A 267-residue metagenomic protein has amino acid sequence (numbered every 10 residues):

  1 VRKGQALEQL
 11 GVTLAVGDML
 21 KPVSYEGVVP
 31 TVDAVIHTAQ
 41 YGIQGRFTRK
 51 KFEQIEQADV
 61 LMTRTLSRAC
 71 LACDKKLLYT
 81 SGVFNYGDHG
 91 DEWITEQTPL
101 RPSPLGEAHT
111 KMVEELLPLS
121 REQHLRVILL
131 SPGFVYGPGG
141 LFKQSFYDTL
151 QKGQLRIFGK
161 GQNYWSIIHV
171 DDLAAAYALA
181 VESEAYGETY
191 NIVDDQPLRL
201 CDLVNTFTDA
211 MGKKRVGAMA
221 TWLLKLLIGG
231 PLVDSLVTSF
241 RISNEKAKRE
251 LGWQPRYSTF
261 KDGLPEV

Functional and structural regions predicted by a protein language model:
V1-R64, A69: NAD(P)H-binding glycine-rich loop region in Rossmannoid oxidoreductase-like domains and their noncatalytic homologs
L61-P104: Conserved Rossmann-fold NAD(P)-dependent oxidoreductase catalytic core, especially the SDR/UDP-sugar
G82, E114-P138: Conserved beta-loop-beta element that borders a ligand/cofactor-binding pocket
T110, Q123-L125, V135-F146, L179-Y190 (+1 more regions): Glycine/proline-rich active-site loop of Rossmann-fold NAD(P)-dependent oxidoreductases
V127, Y147-I168: A conserved pocket-lining segment of Rossmann-fold NAD(P)-dependent short-chain dehydrogenase/reductase
A176-P231: Mid/C-terminal beta-alpha module of Rossmann-like enzyme folds, strongest in SDR-family dehydrogenases/epimerases
C201-N205, K225-Q254: Conserved C-terminal active-site "lid" loop/helix of NAD(P)H-dependent oxidoreductases that clamps the redox cofactor
S258-V267: Amphipathic terminal alpha-helices
